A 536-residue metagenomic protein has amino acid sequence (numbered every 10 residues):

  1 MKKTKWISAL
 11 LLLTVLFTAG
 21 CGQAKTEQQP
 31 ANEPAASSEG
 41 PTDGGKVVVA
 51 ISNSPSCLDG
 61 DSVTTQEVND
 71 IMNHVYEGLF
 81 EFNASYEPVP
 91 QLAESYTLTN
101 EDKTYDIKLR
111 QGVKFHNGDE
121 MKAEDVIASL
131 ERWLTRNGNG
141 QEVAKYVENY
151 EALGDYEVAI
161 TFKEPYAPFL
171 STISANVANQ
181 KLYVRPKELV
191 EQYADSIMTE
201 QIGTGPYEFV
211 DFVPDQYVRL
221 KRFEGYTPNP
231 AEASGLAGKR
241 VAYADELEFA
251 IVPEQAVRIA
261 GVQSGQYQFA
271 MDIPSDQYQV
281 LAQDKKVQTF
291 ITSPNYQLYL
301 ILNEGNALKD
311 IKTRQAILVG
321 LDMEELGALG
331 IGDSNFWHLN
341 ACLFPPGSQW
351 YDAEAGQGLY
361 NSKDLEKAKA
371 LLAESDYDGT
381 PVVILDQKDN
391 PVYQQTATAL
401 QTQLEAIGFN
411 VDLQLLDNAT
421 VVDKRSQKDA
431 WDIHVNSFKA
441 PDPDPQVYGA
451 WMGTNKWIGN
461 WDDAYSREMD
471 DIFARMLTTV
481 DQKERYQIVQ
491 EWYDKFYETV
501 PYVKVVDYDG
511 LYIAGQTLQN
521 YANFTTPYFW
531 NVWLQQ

Functional and structural regions predicted by a protein language model:
I7, Y207, N335-E374, N390-Y393: Structural transition elements
A50-N100, E131, I202: N-terminal lobe/hinge region of extracytoplasmic solute-binding protein
N53-D70, L92-E94, D119, F169-N179 (+3 more regions): A structural "hinge/loop" feature
A84-E87, N176-E246, A256, E366 (+1 more regions): Gly/Pro-rich hinge or "lid" segments in bacterial periplasmic/extracellular proteins
E142-L189, G203-V213: Surface-exposed binding/hinge segments that line and control ligand-binding clefts or catalytic entry sites
V213, Y217-V218, L321-W350, V392-Q401 (+1 more regions): Detector for C-terminal structural segments
P228-V280, N410: Ligand-site clamp/hinge motif
K369, A373-A440, D509-G510: Ligand/substrate-recognition segments at binding pockets and active sites
